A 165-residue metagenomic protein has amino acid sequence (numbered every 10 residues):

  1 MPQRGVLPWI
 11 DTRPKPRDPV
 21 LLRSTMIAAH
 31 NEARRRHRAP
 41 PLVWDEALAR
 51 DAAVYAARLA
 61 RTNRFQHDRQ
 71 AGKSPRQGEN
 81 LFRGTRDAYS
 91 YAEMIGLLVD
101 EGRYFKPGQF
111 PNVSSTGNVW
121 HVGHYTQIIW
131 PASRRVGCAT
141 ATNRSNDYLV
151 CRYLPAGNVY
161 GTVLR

Functional and structural regions predicted by a protein language model:
M1-R4: N-terminal secretory targeting signals
V6-P16: Short, contiguous pre-domain boundary segments
P14-R76: Short, well-ordered surface patches within globular domains
R76-G78, N146: Short edge beta-strand segments in beta-sheet-rich domains
D87-R165: Disulfide-stabilized extracellular recognition modules
